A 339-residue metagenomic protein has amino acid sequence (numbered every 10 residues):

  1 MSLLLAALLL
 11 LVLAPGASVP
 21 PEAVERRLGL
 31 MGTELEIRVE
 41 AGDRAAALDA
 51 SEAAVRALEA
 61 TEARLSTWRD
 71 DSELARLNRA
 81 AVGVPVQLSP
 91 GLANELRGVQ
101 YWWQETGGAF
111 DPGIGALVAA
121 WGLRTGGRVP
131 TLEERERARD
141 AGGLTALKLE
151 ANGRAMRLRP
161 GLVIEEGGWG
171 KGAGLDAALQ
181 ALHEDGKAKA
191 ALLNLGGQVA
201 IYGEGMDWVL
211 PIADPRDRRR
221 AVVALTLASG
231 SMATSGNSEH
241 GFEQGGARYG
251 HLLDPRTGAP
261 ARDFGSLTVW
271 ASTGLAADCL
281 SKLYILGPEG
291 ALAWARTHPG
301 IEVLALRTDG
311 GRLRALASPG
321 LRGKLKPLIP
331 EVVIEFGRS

Functional and structural regions predicted by a protein language model:
S2-S339: Mature catalytic core of soluble alpha/beta enzymes
